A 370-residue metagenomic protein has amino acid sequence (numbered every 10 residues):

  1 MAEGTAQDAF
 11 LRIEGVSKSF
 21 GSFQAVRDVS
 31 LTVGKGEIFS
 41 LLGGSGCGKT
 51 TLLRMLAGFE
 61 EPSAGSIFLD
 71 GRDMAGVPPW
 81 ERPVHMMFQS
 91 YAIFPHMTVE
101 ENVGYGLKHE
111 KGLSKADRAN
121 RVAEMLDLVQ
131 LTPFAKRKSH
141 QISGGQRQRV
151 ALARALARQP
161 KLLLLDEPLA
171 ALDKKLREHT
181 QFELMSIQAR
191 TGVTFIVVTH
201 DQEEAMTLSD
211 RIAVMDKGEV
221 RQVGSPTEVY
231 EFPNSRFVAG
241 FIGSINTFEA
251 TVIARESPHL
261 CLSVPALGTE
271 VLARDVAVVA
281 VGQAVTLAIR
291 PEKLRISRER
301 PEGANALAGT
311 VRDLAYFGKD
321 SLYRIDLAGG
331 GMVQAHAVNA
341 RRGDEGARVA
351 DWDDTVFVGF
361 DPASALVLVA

Functional and structural regions predicted by a protein language model:
I38, P79-G240: ABC ATPase nucleotide-binding domains
L42-G44: The feature captures the beta-strand-to-loop junction immediately N-terminal to the Walker
T50-L53, V150: ABC ATPase nucleotide-binding domain helices that frame the ATP-binding cleft
A57: Helix-to-loop junction immediately C-terminal to a conserved catalytic motif
G65-D73: Conserved ABC transporter NBD signature motif
I245, R255-A370: Non-catalytic connector elements of ABC transporters
